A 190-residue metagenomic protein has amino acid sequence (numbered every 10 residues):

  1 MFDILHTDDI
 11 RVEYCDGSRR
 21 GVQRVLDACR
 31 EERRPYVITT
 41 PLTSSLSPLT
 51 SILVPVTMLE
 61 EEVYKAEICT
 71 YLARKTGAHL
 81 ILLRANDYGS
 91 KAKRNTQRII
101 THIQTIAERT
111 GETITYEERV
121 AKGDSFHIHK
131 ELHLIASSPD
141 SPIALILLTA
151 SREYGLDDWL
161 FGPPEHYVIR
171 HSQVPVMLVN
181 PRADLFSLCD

Functional and structural regions predicted by a protein language model:
M1, Y116-F126: Short beta->alpha junction loops
F2-H6, V22, E31, S44-L83 (+3 more regions): Short acidic/Ser/Thr-enriched loop-to-helix initiation segments
F2-S45, A136-D190: Gly/Ser-rich helix-loop-strand patches that form or flank binding pockets for ribonucleotide-derived cofactors
D8-E13, T50-L53, G77-L83, I114-Y116 (+2 more regions): Hydrophobic beta-strand segments of well-ordered beta-sheets in folded domains
R84, E118-V120, N180: Residue-level recognition of beta-strand->loop/alpha-helix junctions
Y88-A92, G123-S125, Y154-G155: Short, small-residue-enriched loops and turns at beta-alpha junctions that line or gate enzyme active sites
Q97-T101, K130, W159-E165: Charged helix-capping and loop-helix junction motifs
Q104, D124-P139: A short, acidic, amphipathic alpha-helical segment used as a generic capping/interface helix at domain edges
